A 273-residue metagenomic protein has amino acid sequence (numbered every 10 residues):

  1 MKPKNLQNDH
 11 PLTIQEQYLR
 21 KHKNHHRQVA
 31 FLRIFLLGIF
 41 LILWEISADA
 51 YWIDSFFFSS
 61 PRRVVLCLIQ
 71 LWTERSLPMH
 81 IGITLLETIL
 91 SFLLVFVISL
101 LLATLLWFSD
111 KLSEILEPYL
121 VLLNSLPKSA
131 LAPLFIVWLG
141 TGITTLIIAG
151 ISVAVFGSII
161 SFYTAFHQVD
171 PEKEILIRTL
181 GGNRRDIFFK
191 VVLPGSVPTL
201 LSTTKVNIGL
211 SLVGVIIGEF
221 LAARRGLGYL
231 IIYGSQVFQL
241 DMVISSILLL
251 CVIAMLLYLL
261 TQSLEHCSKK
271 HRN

Functional and structural regions predicted by a protein language model:
M1-L36, L259-N273: Transmembrane alpha-helical segments of polytopic membrane transport and secretion proteins
Y18-H22, A50-L93: Periplasmic/extracellular loop-to-transmembrane helix junction in inner-membrane transport proteins
L90-L120: Transmembrane-helix boundary motif in ABC transporter permease subunits
D110, H167, I244-N273: C-terminal transmembrane helix and the adjacent membrane-cytosol boundary/short C-terminal tail of inner/organellar
V121-G157, T164-A165: Generic hydrophobic transmembrane alpha-helix motif, especially the helices
L126, F166-E172, L176-S196, Q236: Short helix-to-coil transition segments within interhelical loops that connect adjacent transmembrane helices
V137-W138, V213-L250, H271-N273: Glycine-rich helix-loop "coupling/hinge" segments at transmembrane-helix boundaries in multipass transporters
I148-S152, R185-G218, T261: Transmembrane alpha-helices
